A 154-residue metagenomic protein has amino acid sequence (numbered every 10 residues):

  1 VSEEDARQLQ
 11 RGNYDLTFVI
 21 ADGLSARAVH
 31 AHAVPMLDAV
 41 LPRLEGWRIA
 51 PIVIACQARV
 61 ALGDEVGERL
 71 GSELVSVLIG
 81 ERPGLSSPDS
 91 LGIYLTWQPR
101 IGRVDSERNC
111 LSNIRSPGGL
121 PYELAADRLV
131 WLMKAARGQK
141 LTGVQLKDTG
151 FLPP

Functional and structural regions predicted by a protein language model:
V1-L24, A28, P35, A39: A glycine-rich, hydrophobic loop/mini-helix early in the fold
D15-F18, A50-V53, E73-V77, I93 (+1 more regions): Structural motif
G23-A28, A58-R59, E81-L85: Gly/Ser/Thr-rich loops at beta-strand to alpha-helix junctions that form or flank small-molecule/cofactor-binding
H30, V34, V60, G119-D127: Electropositive phosphate-/nucleotide-binding environments in soluble metabolic enzymes
V34-I49, L95-R108: Gly/Ser/Thr-rich active-site loops/lids in small-molecule metabolic enzymes that frequently grip phosphoryl groups
L41-L70: Active-site rim loops that border cofactor/substrate pockets in soluble metabolic enzymes
D64-G92: Glycine-rich phosphate-binding loop
E81-D89, Y94-P154: C-terminal functional extensions of proteins
